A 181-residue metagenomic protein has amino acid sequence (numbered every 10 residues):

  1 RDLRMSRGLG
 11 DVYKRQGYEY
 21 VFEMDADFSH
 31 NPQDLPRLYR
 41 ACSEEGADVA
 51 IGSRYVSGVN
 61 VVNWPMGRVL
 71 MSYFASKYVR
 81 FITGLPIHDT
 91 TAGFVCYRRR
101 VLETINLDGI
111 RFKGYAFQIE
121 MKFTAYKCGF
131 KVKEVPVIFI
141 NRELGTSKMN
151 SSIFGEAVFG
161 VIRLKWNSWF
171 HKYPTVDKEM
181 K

Functional and structural regions predicted by a protein language model:
R7-F22, P32-Y115, R142-F159: Acceptor/aglycone-binding surface of glycosyltransferases and processive sugar-polymer synthases
D25-S29: The conserved acidic donor/metal-binding loop of glycosyltransferases
Q33, E44, R100-V101, G129 (+1 more regions): Terminal low-complexity segments of carbohydrate-biosynthetic enzymes
A50, D89-T90, E134, F170 (+1 more regions): Short, hydrophobic secondary-structure boundary micro-motifs
P86, G109-K113, K122-F139: Catalytic donor-sugar/metal-binding loop of nucleotide-sugar-dependent glycosyltransferases
I119: DNA-recognition element of transcription regulators
